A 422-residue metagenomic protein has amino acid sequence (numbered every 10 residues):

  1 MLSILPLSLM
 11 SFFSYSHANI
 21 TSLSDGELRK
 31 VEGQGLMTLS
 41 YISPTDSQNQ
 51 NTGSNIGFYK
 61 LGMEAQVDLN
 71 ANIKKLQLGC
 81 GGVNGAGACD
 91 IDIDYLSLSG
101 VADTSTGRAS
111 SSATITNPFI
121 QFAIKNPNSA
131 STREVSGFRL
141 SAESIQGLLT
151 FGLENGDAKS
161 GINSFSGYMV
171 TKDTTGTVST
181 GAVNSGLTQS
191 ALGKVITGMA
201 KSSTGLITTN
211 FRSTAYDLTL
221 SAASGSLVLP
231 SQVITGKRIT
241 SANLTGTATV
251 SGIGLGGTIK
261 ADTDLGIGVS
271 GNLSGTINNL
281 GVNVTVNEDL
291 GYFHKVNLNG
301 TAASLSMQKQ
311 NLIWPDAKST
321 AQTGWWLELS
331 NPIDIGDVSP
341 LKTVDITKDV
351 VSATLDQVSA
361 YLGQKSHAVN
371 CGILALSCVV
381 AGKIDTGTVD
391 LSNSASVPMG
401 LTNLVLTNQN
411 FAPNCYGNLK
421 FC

Functional and structural regions predicted by a protein language model:
M1-N49: Low-complexity repetitive segments in secreted/extracellular proteins
P44-C422: Long, compositionally biased low-complexity segments
